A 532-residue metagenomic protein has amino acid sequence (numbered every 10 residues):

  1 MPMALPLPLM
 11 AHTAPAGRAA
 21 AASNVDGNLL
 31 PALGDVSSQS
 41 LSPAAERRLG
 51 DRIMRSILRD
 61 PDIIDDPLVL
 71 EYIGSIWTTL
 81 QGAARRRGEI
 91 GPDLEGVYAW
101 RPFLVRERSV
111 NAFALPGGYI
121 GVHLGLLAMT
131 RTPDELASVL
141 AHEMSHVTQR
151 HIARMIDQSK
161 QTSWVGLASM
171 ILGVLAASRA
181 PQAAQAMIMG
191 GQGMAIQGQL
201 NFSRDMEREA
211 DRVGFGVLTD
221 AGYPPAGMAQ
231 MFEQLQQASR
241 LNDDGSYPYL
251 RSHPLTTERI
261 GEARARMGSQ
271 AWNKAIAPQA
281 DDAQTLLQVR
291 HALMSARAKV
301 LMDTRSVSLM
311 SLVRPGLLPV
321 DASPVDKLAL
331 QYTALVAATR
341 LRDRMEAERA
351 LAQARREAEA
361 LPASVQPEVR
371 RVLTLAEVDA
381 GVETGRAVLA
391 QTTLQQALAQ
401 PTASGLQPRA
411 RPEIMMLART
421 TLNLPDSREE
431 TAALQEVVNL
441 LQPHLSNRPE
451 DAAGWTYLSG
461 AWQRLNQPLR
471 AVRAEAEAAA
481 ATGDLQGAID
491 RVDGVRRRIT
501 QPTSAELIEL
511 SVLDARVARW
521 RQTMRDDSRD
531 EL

Functional and structural regions predicted by a protein language model:
P2, P6-F113, I196, A238-R240 (+12 more regions): Hydrophobic or amphipathic, alpha-helical segments that drive membrane association/targeting
R18, D35-V36, S40, I63 (+4 more regions): Extracytoplasmic and endomembrane cell-envelope/extracellular-matrix remodeling and assembly machinery
S23-N28, I152-A177, A184-I188, Q234-L235: Post-HEXXH active-site segment of zinc metalloproteases
I53, L140-I152, V213: Active-site His/Glu-centered metal-binding helix of metallohydrolases
G121, E135-E143, V147, M189 (+1 more regions): Short alpha-helical catalytic segment bearing the HExxH-like zincin motif of zinc-dependent metalloproteases
G121-S138, L200-D205: Short pre-active-site segment immediately N-terminal to the catalytic Zn-binding motif
R131-E135, M144-Q161: Catalytic Zn2+-binding segment of zinc metalloproteases
